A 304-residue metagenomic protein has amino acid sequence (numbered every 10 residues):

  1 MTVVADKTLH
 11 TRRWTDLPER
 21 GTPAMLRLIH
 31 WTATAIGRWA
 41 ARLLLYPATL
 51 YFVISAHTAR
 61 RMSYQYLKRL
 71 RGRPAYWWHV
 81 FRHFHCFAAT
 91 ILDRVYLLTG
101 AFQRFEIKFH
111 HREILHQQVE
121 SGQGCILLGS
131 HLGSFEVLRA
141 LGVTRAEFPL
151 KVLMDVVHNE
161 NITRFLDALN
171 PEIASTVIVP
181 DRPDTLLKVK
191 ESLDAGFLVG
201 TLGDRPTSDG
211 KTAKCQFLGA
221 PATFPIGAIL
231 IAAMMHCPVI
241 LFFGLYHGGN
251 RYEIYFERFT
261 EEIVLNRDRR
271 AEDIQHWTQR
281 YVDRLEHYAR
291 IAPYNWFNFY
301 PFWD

Functional and structural regions predicted by a protein language model:
T2, F52, V119, T144 (+1 more regions): Non-catalytic C-terminal accessory region of glycerolipid acyltransferases and related lyso-lipid remodeling enzymes
T2-G129, S134, F165-A168, E172-A174: Membrane-anchoring hydrophobic helices of lipid-metabolizing enzymes
A24, A59, I107, D181 (+1 more regions): Soluble or luminal CAZymes and related metallo-dependent hydrolases
H30, Y64-Q65, R139-A140, D167 (+3 more regions): Short glycine-/small-residue-rich flexible loop motifs, especially phosphate/cofactor-binding loops
L43, W77-W78, P180, F242 (+1 more regions): Residue-level detector of family-conserved "landmark" positions at structurally sensitive sites
G72-H79, A89, S121-R182, A195 (+1 more regions): Catalytic core of membrane glycerolipid acyltransferases/transacylases, capturing the structured, soluble-facing
F105-F109, L132, N159, V179-R182 (+2 more regions): A conditional alpha-helix N-cap/helix-loop micro-motif detector
H110-R112, L153-D155, P180-R182, E257-F259 (+1 more regions): Conserved beta-strand termini and adjacent loop/short-helix elements that scaffold enzyme active sites in alpha/beta
